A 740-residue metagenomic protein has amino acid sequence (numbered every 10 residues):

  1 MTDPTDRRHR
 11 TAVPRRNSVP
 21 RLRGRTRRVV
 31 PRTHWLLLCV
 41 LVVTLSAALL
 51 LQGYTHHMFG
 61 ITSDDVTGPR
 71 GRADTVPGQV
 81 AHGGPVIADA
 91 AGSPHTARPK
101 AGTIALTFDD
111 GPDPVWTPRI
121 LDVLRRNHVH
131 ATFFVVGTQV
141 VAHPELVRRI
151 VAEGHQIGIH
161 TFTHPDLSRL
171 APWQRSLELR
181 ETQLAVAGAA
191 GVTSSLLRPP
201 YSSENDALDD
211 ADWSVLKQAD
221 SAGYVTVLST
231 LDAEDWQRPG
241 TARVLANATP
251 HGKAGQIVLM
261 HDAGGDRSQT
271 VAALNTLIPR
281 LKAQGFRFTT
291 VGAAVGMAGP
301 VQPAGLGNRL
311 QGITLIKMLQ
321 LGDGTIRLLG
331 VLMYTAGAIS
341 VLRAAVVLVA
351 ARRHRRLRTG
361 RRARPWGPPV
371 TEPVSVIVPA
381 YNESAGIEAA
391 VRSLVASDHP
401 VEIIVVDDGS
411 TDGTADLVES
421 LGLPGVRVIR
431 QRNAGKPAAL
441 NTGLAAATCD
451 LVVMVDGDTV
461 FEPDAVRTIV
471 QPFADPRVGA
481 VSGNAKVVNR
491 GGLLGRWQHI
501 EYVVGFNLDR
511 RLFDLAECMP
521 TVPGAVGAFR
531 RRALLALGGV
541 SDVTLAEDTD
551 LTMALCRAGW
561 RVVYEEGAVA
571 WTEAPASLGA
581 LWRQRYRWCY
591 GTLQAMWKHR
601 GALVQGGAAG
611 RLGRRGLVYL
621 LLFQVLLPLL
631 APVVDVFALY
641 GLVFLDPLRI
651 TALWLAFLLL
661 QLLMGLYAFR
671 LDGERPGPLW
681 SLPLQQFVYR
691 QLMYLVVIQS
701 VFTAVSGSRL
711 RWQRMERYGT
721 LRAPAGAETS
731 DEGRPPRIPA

Functional and structural regions predicted by a protein language model:
T2-L106, D113-R126, N275-R280, Q284-D323 (+1 more regions): N-terminal pre-catalytic segment of deacetylase/amide-hydrolase enzymes
D64-T193: Active-site beta->alpha N-cap acidic-glycine motif
V141, F162-R280, F286, A293 (+1 more regions): Catalytic domains of cell-wall/extracellular-matrix polysaccharide-remodeling enzymes, centered on de-N-acetylation
A338, L342, V347-P368, Y619-S706: Membrane-embedded multi-pass helical conduit in multi-pass membrane proteins, especially envelope-biosynthetic
E372-S375, E402, L535, D550: Cell-envelope/extracellular polymer assembly enzymes that use nucleotide-activated donors
R392-V401: Short, acidic, metal-binding catalytic loop of nucleotide-sugar glycosyltransferases
S393, D407-D416, A434: A conserved acidic beta->alpha catalytic loop
R432, P437-N441, A445, C449-D450 (+5 more regions): Long helical/loop segments within the catalytic core of UDP-sugar-dependent glycosyltransferases, especially the large
